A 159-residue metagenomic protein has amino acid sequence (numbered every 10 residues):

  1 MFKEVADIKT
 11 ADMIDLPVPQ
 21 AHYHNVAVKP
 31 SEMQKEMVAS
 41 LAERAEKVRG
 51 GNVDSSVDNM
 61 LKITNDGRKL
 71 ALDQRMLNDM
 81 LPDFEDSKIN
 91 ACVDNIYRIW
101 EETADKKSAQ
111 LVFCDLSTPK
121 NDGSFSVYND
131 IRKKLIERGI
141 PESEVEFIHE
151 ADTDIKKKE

Functional and structural regions predicted by a protein language model:
M1-P82, R98: Inter-lobe coupling linker of SF2 helicases/translocases
K62-D66, A91, D130: Amphipathic alpha-helical interaction segments
R68, Q74, L116-T118, D152: Short, glycine/serine-rich, charged loops/turns that create anion-binding and catalytic segments at active sites
L81-V93, G123-Y128: Phosphate/oxyanion-binding active-site loops and adjacent basic polyanion-contact surfaces
I96-K107: Glycine-rich phosphate/diphosphate-binding loops that line cofactor/substrate pockets in enzymes
S108-L116: Conserved RecA-like ASCE P-loop NTPase motor core of nucleic-acid helicases/translocases
L116-F147: Conserved helicase motor "Helicase C" RecA-like lobe of SF1/SF2 P-loop NTPases
P141-E159: Conserved helicase ATPase core of P-loop NTP-dependent helicases/translocases
